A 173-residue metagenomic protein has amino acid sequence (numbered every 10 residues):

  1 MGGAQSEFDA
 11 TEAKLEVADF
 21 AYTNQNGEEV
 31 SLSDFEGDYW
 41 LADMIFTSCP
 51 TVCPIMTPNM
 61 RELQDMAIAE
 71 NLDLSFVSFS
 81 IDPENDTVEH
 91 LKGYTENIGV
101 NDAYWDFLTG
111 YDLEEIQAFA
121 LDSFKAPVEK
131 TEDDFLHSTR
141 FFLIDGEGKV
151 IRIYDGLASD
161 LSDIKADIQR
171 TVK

Functional and structural regions predicted by a protein language model:
M1-D19, T23, T171-K173: N-terminal targeting signals for export/organelle localization
V17-A18, Y39-W40, S138-R140: Short loop/turn microsegments at loop-to-beta-strand junctions
L32-P54, M60: Short active-site neighborhood of thiol/selenol oxidoreductases, capturing the structured segment around
Y39, Q64-A67, N71, I98 (+3 more regions): Sec/Tat-exported extracytoplasmic proteins
A42, F46-C49, S80-I81, W105 (+1 more regions): Second-shell loop/turn segments in exported
T57-F119: Structural microenvironment flanking redox-active thiols in thiol-disulfide oxidoreductases
A126-K173: Thiol-/selenol-based redox modules, centered on thioredoxin-like and closely related oxidoreductase domains
